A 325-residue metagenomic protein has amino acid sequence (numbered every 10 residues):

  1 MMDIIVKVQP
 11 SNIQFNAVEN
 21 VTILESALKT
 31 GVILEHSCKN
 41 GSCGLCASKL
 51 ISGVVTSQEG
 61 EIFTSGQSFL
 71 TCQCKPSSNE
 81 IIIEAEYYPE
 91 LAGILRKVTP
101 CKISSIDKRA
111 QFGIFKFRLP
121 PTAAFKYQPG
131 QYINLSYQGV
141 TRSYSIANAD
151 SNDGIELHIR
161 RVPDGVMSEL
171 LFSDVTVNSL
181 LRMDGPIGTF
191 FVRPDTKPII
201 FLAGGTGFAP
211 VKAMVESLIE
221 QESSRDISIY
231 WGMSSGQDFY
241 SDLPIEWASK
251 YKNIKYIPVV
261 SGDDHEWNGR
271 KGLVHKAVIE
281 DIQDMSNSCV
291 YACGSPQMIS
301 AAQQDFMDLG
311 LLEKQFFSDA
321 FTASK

Functional and structural regions predicted by a protein language model:
M1-L34: N-terminal pre-ligand scaffold of iron-sulfur
N16, R160-K325: FNR/FR-type flavoprotein reductase catalytic core
S26-E35, G44-P89: Iron-sulfur (Fe-S) cluster-binding segments and ferredoxin-like electron-carrier domains, especially [2Fe-2S]
K39-G41, G204-G205: A short acidic Gly-Thr/Ser loop motif
Y87-P89, Q138-V140, G185-F190: Short, charged beta-turn/beta-strand-edge "cap" motif at the junction between a beta-strand and an adjacent loop
P89-A92, S217-L218: Anionic-ligand-binding alpha/beta catalytic cores of soluble enzymes and soluble regulatory domains that recognize
L95-L180, P198, M233-S235, V259-D263: Ferredoxin-reductase
